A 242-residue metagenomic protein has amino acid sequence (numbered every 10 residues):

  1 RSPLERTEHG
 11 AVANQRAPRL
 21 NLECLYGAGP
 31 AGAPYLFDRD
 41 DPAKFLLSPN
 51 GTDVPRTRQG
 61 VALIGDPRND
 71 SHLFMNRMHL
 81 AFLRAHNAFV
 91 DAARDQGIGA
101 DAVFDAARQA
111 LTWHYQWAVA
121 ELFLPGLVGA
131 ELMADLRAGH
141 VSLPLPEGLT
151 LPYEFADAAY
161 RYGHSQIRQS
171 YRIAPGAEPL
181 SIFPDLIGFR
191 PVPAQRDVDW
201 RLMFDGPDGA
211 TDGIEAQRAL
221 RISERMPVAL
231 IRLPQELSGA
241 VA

Functional and structural regions predicted by a protein language model:
R1-A242: Long, well-ordered alpha/beta core segments of mature domains
